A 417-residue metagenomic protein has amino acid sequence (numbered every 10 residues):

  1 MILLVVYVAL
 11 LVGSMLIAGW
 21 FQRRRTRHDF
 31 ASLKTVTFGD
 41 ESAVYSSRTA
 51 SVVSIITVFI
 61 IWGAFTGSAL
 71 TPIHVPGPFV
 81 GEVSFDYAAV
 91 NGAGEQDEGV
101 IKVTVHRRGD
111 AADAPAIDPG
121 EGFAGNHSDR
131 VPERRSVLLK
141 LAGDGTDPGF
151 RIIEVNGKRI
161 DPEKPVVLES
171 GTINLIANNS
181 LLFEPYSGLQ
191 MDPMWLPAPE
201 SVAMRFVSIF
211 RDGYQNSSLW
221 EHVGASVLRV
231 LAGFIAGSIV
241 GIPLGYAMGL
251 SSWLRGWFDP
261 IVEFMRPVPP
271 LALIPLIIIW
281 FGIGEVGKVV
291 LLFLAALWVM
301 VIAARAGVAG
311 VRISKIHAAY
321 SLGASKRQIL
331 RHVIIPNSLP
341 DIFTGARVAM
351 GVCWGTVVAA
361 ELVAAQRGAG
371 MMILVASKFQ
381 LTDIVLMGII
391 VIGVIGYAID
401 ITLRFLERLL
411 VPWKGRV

Functional and structural regions predicted by a protein language model:
M1, S32-Y45, F65-A93, G99-V131 (+3 more regions): Periplasmic/extracellular loop-to-transmembrane helix junction in inner-membrane transport proteins
M1-A9, E221-V230, I279-A303, S338 (+1 more regions): Loop-to-helix entry region at the N-terminal start of transmembrane alpha-helices in multi-pass membrane transporters
L11-D29, A309, L386-V417: C-terminal transmembrane helix and the adjacent membrane-cytosol boundary/short C-terminal tail of inner/organellar
A232-V262: Transmembrane-helix boundary motif in ABC transporter permease subunits
G249, F258-V299, A306-G307: Generic hydrophobic transmembrane alpha-helix motif, especially the helices
P260, V299, A303-A346, A369 (+1 more regions): Short cytoplasmic-facing helical segments at TM-TM junctions of multi-pass membrane proteins
I279, V308, G355-I395, V411-V417: Glycine-rich helix-loop "coupling/hinge" segments at transmembrane-helix boundaries in multipass transporters
V290, L294, R327-A359, M387 (+3 more regions): Transmembrane alpha-helices
